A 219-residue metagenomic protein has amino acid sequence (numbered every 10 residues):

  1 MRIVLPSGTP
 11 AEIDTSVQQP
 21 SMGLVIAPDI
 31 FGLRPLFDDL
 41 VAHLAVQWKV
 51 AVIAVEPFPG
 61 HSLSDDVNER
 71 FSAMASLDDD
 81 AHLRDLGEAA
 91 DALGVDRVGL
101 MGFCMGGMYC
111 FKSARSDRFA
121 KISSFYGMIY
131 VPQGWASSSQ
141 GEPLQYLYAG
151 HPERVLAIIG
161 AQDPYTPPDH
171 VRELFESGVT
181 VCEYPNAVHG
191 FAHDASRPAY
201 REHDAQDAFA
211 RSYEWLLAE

Functional and structural regions predicted by a protein language model:
M1-G94, P143, F191-H193: Serine-hydrolase catalytic machinery in alpha/beta-hydrolase-like enzymes
L100-G102, F125, I158: Short beta-strand immediately N-terminal to the catalytic nucleophile in serine-hydrolase-like folds
G102-G106, C110: Gly/Ala-rich beta-loop-alpha elbow adjacent to hydrolase catalytic centers
R118-Q133: A conserved short beta-strand
S137-E153, A210, E214-L216: Conserved serine/cysteine hydrolase catalytic core
H151, A157-I159, D163, Y184: Short beta-strand/loop motif that positions the catalytic acidic residue of the alpha/beta-hydrolase fold
P164-H170: Conserved alpha/beta-hydrolase "acid-adjacent" motif
E176-E219: C-terminal catalytic histidine-bearing segment of alpha/beta-hydrolase fold enzymes
